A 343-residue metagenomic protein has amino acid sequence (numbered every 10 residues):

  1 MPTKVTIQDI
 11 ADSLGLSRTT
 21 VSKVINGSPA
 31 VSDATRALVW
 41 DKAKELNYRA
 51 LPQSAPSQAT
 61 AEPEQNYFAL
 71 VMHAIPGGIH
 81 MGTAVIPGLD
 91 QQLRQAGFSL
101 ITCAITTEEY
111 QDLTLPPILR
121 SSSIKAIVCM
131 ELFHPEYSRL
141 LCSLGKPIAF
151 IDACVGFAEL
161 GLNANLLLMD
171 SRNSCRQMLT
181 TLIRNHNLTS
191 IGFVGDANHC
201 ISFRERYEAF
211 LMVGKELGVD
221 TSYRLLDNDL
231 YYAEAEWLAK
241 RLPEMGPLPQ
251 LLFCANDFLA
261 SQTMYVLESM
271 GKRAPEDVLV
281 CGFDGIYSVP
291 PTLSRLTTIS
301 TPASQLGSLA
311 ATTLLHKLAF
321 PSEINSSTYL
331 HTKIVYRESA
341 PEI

Functional and structural regions predicted by a protein language model:
M1-T60: N-terminal helix-turn-helix DNA-binding module of bacterial transcription factors
P2, L46-P116, S123-K125: Amphipathic helical "hinge" segments at domain boundaries
H80-Q95, S174-M178, I201-T221, Q262-V266 (+1 more regions): Short, solvent-exposed amphipathic alpha-helices that sit in or adjacent to ligand/effector-binding or catalytic
L93-I105, G192-F193, L211-A233: Short beta-strand elements in bilobed, periplasmic/extracellular small-molecule ligand-binding domains
M130-S174, F258, D284-L296: Flexible loop/hinge segments that line or gate small-molecule binding clefts
N165-F193, Y232-R241, A260, T301-A319: Hydrophobic alpha-helical segments within soluble ligand-binding/sensing domains
R176-V219, R224, S322, S326-P341: An alpha-beta-alpha
A239-I343: Flexible loop/turn connectors
